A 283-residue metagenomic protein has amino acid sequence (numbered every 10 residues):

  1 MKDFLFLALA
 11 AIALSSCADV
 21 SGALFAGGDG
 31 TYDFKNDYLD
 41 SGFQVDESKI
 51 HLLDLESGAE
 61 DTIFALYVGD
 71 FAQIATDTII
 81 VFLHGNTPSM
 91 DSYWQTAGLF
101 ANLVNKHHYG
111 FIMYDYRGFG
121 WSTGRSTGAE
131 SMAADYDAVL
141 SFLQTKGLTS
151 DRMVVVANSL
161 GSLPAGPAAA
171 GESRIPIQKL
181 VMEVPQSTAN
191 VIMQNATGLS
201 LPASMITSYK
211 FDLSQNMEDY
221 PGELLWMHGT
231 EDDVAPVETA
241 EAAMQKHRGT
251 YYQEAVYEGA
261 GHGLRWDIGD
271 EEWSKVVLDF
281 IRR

Functional and structural regions predicted by a protein language model:
L14-E56, L66-V68: An N-terminal hydrophobic leader/cap segment in hydrolases
P88-F100, R125: The serine-hydrolase catalytic nucleophile loop
Q95-T96, L213, G222, P236-K246: Short alpha-helix in the alpha/beta-hydrolase fold that links the catalytic acid
V104-T123: Conserved alpha/beta-hydrolase
S126-G147: Alpha/beta-hydrolase active-site loop
P164-N216: Hydrolase active-site cap/lid region
Y220-P221, L225-D232: Short beta-strand/loop motif that positions the catalytic acidic residue of the alpha/beta-hydrolase fold
G249-R283: C-terminal catalytic histidine-bearing segment of alpha/beta-hydrolase fold enzymes
